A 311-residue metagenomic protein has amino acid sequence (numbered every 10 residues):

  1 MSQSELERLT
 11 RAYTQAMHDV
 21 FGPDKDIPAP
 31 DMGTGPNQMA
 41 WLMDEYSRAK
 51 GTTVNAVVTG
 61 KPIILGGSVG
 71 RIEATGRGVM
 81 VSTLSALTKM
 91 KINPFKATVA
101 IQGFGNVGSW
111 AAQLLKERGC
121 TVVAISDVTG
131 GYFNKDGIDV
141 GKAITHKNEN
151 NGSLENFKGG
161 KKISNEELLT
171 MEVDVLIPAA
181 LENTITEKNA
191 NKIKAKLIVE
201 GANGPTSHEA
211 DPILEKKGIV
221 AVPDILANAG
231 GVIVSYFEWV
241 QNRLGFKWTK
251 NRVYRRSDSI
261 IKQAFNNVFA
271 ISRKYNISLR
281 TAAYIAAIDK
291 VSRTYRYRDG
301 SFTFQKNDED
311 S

Functional and structural regions predicted by a protein language model:
M1-P94: Glycine/serine-rich phosphate-binding loop and adjoining beta1-alpha1 elements at the start of nucleotide-handling
F21-P30, V54-A56, M90-T98, S272-Y284 (+1 more regions): Flexible, glycine/charged-enriched surface loops at secondary-structure junctions
K25-P30, T52-V58, A124-D127, I177-P178 (+3 more regions): General beta-strand structural signal in soluble alpha/beta enzymes
A29-M39, T59-P62, K96-G108, T129 (+2 more regions): A glycine-rich phosphate-binding loop feature that marks nucleotide/adenosyl-phosphate handling sites
V58-P62, G66-E73, R77-E172: Glycine-rich phosphate/diphosphate-binding loop of Rossmann-like nucleotide-binding domains
A86, I193-D310: Adenosine-phosphate binding glycine-rich loop
V107-A111, N183-I185, T206-H208, A229-G231: Short glycine/serine/threonine-rich phosphate/pyrophosphate-binding segments that cradle anionic phosphate groups
G130-A221: Rossmann-like adenosine-cofactor binding region
